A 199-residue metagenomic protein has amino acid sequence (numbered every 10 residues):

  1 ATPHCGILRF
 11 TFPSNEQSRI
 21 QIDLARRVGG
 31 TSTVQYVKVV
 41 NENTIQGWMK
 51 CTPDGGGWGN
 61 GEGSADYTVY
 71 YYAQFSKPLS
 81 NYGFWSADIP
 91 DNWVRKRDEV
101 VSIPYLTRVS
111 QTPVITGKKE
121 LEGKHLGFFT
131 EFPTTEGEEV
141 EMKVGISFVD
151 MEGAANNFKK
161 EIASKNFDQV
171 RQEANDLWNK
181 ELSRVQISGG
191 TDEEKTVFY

Functional and structural regions predicted by a protein language model:
A1-Y199: Beta-sandwich/jelly-roll carbohydrate-recognition scaffolds of carbohydrate-active enzymes
